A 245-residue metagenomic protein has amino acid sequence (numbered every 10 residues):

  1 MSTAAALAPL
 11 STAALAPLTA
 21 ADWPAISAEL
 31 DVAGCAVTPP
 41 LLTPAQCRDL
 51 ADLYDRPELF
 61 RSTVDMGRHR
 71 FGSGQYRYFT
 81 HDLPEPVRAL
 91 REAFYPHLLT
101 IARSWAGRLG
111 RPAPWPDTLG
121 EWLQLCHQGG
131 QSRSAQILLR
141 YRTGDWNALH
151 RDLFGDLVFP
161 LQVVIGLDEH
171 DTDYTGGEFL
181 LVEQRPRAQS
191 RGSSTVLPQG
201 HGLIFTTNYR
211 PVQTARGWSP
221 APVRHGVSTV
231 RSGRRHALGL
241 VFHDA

Functional and structural regions predicted by a protein language model:
M1-V32: Fe(II)/2-oxoglutarate
A25-L123: Non-heme Fe(II)/2-oxoglutarate
D82-E92, Q124-L125, T143-D145, F159-P160 (+1 more regions): Generic detector of contiguous secondary-structure segments
Q131-T143: A short glycine-rich, His/Asp/Glu-containing loop-to-beta-strand
Q136-L138, V163-I165, L238-F242: A structural signal for short, well-ordered beta-strand segments
R140-R142, D156-D173: Short, conserved beta-strand element in jelly-roll/cupin
N147-F154: Histidine-centered catalytic micro-motifs
F159, H170, Y174-A245: Catalytic core of Fe(II)/2-oxoglutarate
